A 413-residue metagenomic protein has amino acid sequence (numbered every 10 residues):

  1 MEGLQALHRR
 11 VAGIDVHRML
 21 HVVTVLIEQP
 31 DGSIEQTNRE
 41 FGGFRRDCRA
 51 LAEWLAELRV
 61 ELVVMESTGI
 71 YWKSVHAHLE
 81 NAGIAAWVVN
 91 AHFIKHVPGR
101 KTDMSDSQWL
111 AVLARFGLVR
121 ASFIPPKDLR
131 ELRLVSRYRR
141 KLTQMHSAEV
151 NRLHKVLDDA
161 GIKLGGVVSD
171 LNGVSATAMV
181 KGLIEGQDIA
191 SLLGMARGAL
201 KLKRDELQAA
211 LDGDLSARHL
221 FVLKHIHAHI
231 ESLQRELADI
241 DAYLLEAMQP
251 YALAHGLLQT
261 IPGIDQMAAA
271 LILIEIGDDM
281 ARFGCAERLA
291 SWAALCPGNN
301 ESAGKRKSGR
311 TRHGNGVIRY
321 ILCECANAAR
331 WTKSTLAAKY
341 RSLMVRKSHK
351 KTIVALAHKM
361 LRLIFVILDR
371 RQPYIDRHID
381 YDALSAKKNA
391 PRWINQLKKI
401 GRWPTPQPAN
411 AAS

Functional and structural regions predicted by a protein language model:
M1-S413: A detector of single, family-specific signature residues that are central to catalytic or substrate-handling motifs
